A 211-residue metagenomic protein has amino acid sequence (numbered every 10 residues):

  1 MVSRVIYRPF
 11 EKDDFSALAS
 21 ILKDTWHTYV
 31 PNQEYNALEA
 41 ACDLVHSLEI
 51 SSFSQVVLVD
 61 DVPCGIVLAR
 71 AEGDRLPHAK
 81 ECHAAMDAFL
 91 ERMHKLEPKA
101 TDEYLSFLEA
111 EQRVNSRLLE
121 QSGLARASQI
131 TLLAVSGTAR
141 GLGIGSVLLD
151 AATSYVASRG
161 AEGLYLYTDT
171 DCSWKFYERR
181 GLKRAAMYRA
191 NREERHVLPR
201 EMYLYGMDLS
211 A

Functional and structural regions predicted by a protein language model:
R4-S20, A71-E72: A short beta-loop-alpha structural element at the N-terminal edge of CoA-dependent acyl/N-acetyltransferase catalytic
S20-N36, G73-L76: Helix-loop element at the rim of GNAT/NAT acetyltransferase active sites that forms part of the acceptor-substrate
Q33-V59, C64, L68, F89-R92 (+2 more regions): Active-site rim helix/loop that mediates acceptor-substrate recognition in acyltransferases
G73-S128, R192-V197: Conserved acyl-donor/pantetheine-binding loop and adjacent beta-alpha core of acyl/acetyltransferases and related
A127-S128, V156-D169: Conserved GNAT acetyl-CoA-binding A-motif
V135, G141-S154, R179: Conserved acetyl-CoA-binding loop-helix of GNAT-fold acetyltransferases
S146, T170-M187: Conserved active-site alpha-helix within GNAT-family acetyltransferase domains
Y165, K183-E201: Conserved catalytic-core motifs of GNAT/GCN5-like acyltransferases
